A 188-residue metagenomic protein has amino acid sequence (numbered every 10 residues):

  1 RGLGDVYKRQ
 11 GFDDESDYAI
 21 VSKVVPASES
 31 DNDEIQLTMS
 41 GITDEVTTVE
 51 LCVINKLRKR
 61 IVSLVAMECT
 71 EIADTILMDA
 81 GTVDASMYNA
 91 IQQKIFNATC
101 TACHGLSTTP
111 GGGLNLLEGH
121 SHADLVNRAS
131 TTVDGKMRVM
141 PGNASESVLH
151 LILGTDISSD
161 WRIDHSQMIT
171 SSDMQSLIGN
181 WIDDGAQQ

Functional and structural regions predicted by a protein language model:
G2-Y7: Short, small-residue-biased leader/transition segments that mark boundaries at the very start of proteins
Q10-D17, K56-R58: Change "in extracellular beta-sheet-rich domains … of secreted and cell-surface proteins" to "in beta-sheet-rich domains
D13-D33, N89-N97, T101-S172: Solvent-exposed helix-loop boundary motif
N32-G41: Exposed aromatic-hydrophobic patches
D44-T48: Extracellular Ig-like/FN3 beta-sandwich strand-entry sites
V53-S63: Short acidic/polar inter-strand loop motif in beta-rich domains
I72-K94: Electrostatic cytochrome c docking/interface patches
M78-V83, S176, D184-Q188: Flexible coil segments in periplasmic/lumen-exposed cytochrome c-class electron-transfer proteins
